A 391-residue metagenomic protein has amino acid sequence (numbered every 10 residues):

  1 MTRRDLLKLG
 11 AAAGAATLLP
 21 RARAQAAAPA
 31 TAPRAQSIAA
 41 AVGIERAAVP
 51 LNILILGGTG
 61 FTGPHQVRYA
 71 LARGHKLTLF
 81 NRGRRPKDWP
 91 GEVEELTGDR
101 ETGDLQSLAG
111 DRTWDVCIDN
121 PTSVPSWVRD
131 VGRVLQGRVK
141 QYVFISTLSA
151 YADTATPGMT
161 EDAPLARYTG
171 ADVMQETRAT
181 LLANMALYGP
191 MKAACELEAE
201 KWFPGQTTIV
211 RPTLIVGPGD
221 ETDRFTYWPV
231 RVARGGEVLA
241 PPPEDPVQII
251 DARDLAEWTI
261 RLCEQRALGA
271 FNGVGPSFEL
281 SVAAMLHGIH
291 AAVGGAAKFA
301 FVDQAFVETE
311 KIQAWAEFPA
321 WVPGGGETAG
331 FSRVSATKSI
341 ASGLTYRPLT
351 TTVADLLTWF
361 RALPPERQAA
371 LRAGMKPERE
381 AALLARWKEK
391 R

Functional and structural regions predicted by a protein language model:
M1-A32: N-terminal export signals
L56-Y69, R73: N-terminal Rossmann NAD(P)H-binding glycine-rich loop of SDR-like oxidoreductase domains
F80-R84: N-terminal Rossmann-fold cofactor-binding loop
P86-V139, F144, A150-A152: NAD(P)H-binding glycine-rich loop region in Rossmannoid oxidoreductase-like domains and their noncatalytic homologs
D130-A193, K201, T208: Conserved Rossmann-fold NAD(P)-dependent oxidoreductase catalytic core, especially the SDR/UDP-sugar
A193-G219: Conserved beta-loop-beta element that borders a ligand/cofactor-binding pocket
A194-C195, D223-W228, P241-C263, G269-N272 (+2 more regions): Substrate-positioning beta->alpha
R261-T337, A354-L357, P364-R391: Mid/C-terminal beta-alpha module of Rossmann-like enzyme folds, strongest in SDR-family dehydrogenases/epimerases
